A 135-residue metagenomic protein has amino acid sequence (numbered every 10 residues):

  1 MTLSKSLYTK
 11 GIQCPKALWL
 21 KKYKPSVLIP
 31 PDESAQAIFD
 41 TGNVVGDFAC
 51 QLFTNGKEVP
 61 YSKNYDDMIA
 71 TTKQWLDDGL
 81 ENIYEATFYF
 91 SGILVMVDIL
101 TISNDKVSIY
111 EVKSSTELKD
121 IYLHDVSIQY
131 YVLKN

Functional and structural regions predicted by a protein language model:
M1-K106: Metal-dependent nuclease catalytic cores that hydrolyze phosphodiester bonds in DNA/RNA, characterized by
V107-Y110, N135: Glycine-rich phosphate/pyrophosphate-binding loops and their adjacent beta-strand/loop elements at enzyme active sites
V112-K119: Short beta-strand-loop-alpha-helix junction that forms the active-site gateway of nucleic-acid-processing nucleases
D120-N135: Metal-dependent nuclease catalytic cores in nucleic-acid-processing enzymes, especially RNase H-like/related
